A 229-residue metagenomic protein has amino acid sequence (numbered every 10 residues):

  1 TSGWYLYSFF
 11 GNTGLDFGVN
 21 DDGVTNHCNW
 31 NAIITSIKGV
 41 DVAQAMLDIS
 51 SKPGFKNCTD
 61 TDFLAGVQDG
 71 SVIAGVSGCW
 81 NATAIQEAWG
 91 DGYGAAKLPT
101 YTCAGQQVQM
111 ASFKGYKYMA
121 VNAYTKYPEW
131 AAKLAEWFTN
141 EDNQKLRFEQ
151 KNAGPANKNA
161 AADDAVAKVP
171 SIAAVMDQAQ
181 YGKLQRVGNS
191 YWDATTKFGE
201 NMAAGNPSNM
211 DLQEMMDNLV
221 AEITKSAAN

Functional and structural regions predicted by a protein language model:
T1-N31, V72: Extracytoplasmic/periplasmic solute-binding protein
D22-A32, K114-M119, Q178-Y181: Flexible glycine/proline-enriched surface loops and loop-helix/loop-strand junctions
D22-N57: Glycine-centered hinge/linker elements that transmit conformational signals in sensory and ligand-binding systems
K56-D69: Short helix-initiation/N-cap motifs at beta->coil->alpha
I73-G78, G94-A96: Paired acidic/hydrophobic, glycine-rich loop segments that form the ligand-binding mouth/hinge of periplasmic-binding
N81-A88, T224: Pocket-flanking alpha-helical
E87-Q150: Extracytoplasmic/periplasmic substrate-recognition and gating elements
M176-N229: Conserved C-terminal helix/tail region of periplasmic/extracytoplasmic solute-binding proteins
